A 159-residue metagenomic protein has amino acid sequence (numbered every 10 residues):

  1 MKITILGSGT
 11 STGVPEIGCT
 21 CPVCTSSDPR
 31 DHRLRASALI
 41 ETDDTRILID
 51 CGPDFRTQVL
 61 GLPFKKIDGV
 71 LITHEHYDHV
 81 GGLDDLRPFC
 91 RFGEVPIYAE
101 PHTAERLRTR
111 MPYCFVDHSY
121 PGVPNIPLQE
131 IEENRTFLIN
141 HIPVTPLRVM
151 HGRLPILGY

Functional and structural regions predicted by a protein language model:
M1-Y159: Binuclear metal-dependent hydrolase catalytic cores
